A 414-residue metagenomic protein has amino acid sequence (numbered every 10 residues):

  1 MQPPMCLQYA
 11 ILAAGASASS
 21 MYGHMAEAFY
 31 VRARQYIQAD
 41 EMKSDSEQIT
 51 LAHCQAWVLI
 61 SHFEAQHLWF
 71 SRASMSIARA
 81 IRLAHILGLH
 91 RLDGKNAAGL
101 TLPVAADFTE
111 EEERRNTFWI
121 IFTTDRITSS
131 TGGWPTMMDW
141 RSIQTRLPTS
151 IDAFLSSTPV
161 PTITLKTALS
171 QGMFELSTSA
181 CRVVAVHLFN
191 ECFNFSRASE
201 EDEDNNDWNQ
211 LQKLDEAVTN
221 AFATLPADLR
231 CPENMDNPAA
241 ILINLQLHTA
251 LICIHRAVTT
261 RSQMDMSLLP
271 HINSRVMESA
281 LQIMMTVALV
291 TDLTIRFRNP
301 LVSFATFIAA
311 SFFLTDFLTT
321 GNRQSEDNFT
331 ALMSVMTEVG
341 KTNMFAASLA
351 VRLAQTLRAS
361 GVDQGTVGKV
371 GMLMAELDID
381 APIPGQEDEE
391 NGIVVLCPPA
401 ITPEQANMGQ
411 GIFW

Functional and structural regions predicted by a protein language model:
M1-L176, N190, F195-N209, E216-D236 (+5 more regions): Acidic, Ser/Thr-rich, low-complexity intrinsically disordered regions in fungal proteins
Q48, Q55, N244-Q246, F304: Start-of-helix register in tetratricopeptide repeats
E175, C181-L188: A hydrophobic membrane-anchoring alpha-helix module
R182, W208-L211: A conserved active-site cap/scaffold subdomain adjacent to cofactor or substrate pockets
N237-N244: Alpha-helical scaffold segments that form or flank carboxylate-/histidine-based iron centers
H271, D327-W414: C-terminal, low-complexity intrinsically disordered regions in eukaryotic proteins
L314-L318: Extended alpha-helical scaffolding segments
